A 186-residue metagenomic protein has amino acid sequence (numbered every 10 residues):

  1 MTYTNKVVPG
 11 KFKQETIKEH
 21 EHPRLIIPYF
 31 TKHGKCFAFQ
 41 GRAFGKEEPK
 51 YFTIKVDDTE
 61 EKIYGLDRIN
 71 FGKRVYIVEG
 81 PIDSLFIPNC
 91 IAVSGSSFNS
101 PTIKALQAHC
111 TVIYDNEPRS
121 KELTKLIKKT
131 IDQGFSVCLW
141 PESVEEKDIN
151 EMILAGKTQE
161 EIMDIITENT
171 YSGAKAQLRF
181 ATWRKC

Functional and structural regions predicted by a protein language model:
M1-H109, E122-T124: Phosphate-handling DNA/RNA-contact segment within nucleic-acid enzymes
Y3-P9, K13-E15, P28, I77 (+2 more regions): Replication-associated primase and helicase/ATPase modules
N116: Cleft-lining beta-strand/loop regions that shape enzyme active-site pockets
